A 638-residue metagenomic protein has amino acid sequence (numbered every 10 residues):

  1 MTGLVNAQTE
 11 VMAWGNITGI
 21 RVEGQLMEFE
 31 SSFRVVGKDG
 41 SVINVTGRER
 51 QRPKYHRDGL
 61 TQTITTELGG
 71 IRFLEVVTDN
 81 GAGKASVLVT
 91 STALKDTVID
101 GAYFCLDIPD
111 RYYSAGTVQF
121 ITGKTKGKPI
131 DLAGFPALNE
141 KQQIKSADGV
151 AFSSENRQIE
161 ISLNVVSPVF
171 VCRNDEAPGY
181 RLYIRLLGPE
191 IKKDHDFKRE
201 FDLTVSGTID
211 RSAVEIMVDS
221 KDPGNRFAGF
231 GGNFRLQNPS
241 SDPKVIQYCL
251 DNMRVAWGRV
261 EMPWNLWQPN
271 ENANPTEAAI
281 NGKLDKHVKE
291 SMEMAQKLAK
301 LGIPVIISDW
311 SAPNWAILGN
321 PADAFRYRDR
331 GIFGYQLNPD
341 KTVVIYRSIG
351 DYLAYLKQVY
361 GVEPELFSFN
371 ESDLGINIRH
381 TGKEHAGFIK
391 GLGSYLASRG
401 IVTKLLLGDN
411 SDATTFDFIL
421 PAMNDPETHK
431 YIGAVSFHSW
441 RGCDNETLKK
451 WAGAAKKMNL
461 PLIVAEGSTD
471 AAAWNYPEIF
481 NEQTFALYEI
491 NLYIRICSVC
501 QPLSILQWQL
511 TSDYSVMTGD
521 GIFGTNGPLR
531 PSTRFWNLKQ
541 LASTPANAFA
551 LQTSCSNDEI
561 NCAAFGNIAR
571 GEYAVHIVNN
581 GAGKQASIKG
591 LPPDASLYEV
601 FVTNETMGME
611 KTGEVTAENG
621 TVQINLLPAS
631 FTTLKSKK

Functional and structural regions predicted by a protein language model:
Q8-E67, L74-V76, T117-F120, T125-K126 (+1 more regions): Acidic-aromatic substrate-binding/catalytic surfaces of carbohydrate-active enzymes
K38, R57-G59, T65-G69, V98 (+2 more regions): Beta-strand-rich recognition/accessory modules
T90-V166, T603-E610: Polysaccharide-binding surfaces and accessory modules of carbohydrate-active proteins
H195-K198, E614-K638: C-terminal beta-strand-rich structural cap/linker in extracellular carbohydrate-active enzymes
V218-D222, M253-M423: Substrate-binding cleft and catalytic face of glycoside hydrolase catalytic domains, especially the flexible beta-alpha
R379-L492, V499: Noncatalytic carbohydrate-binding groove/subsite architecture in carbohydrate-active enzymes
P461-Q540, P545, A550-D558: Aromatic/acidic polysaccharide-binding cleft in carbohydrate-active enzymes
C555-A595, A629: Carbohydrate-binding surface patches
